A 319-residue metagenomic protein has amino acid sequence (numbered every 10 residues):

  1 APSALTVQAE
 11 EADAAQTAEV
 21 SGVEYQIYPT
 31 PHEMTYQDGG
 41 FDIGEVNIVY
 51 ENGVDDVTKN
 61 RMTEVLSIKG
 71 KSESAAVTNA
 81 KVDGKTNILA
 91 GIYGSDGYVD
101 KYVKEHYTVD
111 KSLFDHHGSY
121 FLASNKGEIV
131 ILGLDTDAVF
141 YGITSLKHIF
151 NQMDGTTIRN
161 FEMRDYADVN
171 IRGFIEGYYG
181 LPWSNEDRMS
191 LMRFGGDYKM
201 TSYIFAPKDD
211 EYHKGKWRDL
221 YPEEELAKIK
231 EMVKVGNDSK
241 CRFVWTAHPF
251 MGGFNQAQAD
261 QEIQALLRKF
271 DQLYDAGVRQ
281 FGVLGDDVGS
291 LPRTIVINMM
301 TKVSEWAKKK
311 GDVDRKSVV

Functional and structural regions predicted by a protein language model:
A1-Q8: C-terminal segment of classical bacterial N-terminal signal peptides
E10-K126, D154-R164: Acidic, contiguous N-terminal accessory segments
K59-M62, E225-I229, E262-L267, T294-V303: Well-ordered, non-membrane alpha-helical segments in soluble/globular domains
T63-V77, D154, Y198-M200, K240 (+1 more regions): Structural alpha-beta junctions
G94-S95, F250-M251, V288-G289: Short, internal active-site loops enriched in acidic
T108-V109, L113-G285, K308: Feature activates predominantly on carbohydrate-active enzymes
Q258, G285-G311: Active-site cleft segment of glycoside hydrolase catalytic domains centered on the general acid/base Glu
V318: Conserved small/polar residues in nucleotide/adenosyl-binding loops
